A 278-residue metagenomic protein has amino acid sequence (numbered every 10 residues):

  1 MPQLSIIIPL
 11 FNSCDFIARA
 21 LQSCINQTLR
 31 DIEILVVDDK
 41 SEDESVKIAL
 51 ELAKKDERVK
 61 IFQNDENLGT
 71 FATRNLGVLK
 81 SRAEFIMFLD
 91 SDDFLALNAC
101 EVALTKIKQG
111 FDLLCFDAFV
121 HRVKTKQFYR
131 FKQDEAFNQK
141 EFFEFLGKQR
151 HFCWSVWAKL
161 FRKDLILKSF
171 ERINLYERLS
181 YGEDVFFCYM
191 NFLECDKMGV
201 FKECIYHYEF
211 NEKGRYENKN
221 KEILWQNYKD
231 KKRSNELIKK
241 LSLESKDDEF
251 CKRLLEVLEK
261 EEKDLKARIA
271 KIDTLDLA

Functional and structural regions predicted by a protein language model:
N12-N26: Short, well-formed alpha-helical segments that are part of the catalytic scaffolds of diverse glycosyltransferases
D38-I48, E66: A conserved acidic beta->alpha catalytic loop
E44, D93-K106: Acidic donor-binding/catalytic loop of UDP-sugar-dependent glycosyltransferases, especially processive GT2
N64-S81: Glycine-rich, basic loop-to-helix element that forms the pyrophosphate-binding segment of sugar-nucleotide handling
I86: Short aromatic/hydrophobic "clamp" motif used to bind/position activated sugar donors
C100-E177: Flexible acidic/His/Gly-enriched loops in nucleotide-sugar-dependent glycosyltransferase catalytic domains
F142-N220: Conserved nucleotide-sugar donor-binding catalytic segment
Y206-E212, E217-D248, L265-A278: Catalytic core of nucleotide-sugar-dependent glycosyltransferases
